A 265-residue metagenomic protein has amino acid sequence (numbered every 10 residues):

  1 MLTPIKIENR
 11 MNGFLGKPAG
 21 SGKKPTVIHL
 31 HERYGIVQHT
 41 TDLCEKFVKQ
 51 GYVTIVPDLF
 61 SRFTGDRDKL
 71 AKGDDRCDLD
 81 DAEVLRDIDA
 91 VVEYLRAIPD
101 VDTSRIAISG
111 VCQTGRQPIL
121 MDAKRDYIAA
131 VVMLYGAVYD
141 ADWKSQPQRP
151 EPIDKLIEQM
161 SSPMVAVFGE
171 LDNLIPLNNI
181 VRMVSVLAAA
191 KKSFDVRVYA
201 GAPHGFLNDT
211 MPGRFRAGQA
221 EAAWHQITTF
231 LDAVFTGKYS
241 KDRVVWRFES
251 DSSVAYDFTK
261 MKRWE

Functional and structural regions predicted by a protein language model:
M1-E265: N-terminal cap/leader regions of alpha/beta-hydrolase-fold enzymes, predominantly small-molecule hydrolases
